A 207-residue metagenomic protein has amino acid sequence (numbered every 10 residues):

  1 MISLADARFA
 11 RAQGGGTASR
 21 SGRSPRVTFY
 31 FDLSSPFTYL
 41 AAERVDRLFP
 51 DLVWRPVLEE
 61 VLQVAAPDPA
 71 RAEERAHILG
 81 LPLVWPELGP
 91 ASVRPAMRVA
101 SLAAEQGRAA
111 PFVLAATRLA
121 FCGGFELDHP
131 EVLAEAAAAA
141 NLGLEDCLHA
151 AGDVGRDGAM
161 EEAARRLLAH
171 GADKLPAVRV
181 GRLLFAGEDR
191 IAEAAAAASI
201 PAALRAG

Functional and structural regions predicted by a protein language model:
M1-A10, V57-Q63: Short secondary-structure boundary segments
I2-A5, F9, G15, T28-P50 (+1 more regions): C-terminal cap of thioredoxin/glutaredoxin-like
S21-R26: A short, charged/proline- and glycine-enriched loop that marks the coil->beta-strand transition at the N-terminal
T28-L33, F37-F121, A197, R205: Structural alpha/beta surface segment adjacent to cysteine/selenocysteine redox centers across thiol/disulfide enzymes
